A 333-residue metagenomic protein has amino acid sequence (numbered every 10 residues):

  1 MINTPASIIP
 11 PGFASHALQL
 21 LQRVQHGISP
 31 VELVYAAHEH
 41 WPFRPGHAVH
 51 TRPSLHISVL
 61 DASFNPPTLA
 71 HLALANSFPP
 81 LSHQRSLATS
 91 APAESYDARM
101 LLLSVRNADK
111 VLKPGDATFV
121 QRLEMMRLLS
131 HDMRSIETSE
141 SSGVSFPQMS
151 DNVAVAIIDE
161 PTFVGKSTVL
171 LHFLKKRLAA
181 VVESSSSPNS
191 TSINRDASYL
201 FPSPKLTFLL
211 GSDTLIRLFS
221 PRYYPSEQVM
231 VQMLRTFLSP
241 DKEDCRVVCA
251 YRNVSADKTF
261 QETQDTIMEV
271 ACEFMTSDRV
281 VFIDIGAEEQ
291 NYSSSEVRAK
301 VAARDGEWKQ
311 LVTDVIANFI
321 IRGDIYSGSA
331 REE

Functional and structural regions predicted by a protein language model:
M1-E333: Nucleotidyltransferase catalytic core that binds NTPs
